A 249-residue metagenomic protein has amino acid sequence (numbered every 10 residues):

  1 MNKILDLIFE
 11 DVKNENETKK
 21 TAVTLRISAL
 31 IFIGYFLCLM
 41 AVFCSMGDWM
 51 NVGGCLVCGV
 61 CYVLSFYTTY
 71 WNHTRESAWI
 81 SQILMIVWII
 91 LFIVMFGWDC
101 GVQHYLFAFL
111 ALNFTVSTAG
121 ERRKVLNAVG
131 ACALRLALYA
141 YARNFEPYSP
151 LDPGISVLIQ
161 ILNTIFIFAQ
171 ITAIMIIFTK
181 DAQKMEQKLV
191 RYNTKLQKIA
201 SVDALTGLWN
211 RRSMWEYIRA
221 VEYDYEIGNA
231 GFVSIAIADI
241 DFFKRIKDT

Functional and structural regions predicted by a protein language model:
M1-S77, I177: N-terminal juxtamembrane segment and adjoining first transmembrane helix
F32, F36-L37, F43, C61-Y62 (+4 more regions): Hydrophobic transmembrane alpha-helices
L56-V60, Q103-F109, L162-F166: Membrane-embedded alpha-helical segments of multi-pass membrane proteins, especially the transmembrane helices
I165-T194: Juxtamembrane or sensor-core-proximal signal-transducing alpha helices that couple sensory domains to cytosolic
Q197-E216, A238-D248: Conserved nucleotide-binding and Mg2+-coordinating catalytic segments in signaling enzymes
A200, R219-S234, A238, T249: Nucleotide second-messenger and two-component phosphorelay signaling modules
